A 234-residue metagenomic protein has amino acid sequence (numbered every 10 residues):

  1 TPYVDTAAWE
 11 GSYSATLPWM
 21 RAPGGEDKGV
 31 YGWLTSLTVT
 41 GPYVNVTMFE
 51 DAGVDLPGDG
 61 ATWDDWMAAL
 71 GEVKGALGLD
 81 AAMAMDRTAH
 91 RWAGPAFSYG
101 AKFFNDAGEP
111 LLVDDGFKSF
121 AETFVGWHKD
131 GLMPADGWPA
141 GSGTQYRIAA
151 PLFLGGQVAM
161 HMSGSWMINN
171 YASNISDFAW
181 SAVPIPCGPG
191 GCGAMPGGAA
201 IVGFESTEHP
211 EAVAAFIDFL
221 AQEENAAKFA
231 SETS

Functional and structural regions predicted by a protein language model:
T1-S12, E50-G53, P151-L152, G156-M160 (+2 more regions): Extracytoplasmic "Venus flytrap"/periplasmic binding protein-like
V4, V44, S163, E208 (+1 more regions): A conserved hydrophobic position in a structured secondary element of the catalytic/binding core that shapes
T6-W9, L17-P23, W33-L34, A150 (+2 more regions): Short secondary-structure boundary/capping segments
W9, R21-R91, A101-G141, E205-E211 (+1 more regions): Helix-loop-helix "hinge/cap" segment bordering the ligand-binding cleft or interdomain interface
Y13-A15, E26-V30, L37, Y146 (+1 more regions): Short, solvent-exposed coil/turn segments
R21, W180, S231-S234: Long, aromatic- and glycine/proline-rich binding clefts that accommodate carbohydrate-like moieties
H90-R91, F97-Y99, S119-D218, K228: Extracytoplasmic/periplasmic substrate-binding proteins
A221, N225, S231-S234: Hydrophobic alpha-helix feature that most strongly marks membrane-spanning transmembrane helices and their immediate
